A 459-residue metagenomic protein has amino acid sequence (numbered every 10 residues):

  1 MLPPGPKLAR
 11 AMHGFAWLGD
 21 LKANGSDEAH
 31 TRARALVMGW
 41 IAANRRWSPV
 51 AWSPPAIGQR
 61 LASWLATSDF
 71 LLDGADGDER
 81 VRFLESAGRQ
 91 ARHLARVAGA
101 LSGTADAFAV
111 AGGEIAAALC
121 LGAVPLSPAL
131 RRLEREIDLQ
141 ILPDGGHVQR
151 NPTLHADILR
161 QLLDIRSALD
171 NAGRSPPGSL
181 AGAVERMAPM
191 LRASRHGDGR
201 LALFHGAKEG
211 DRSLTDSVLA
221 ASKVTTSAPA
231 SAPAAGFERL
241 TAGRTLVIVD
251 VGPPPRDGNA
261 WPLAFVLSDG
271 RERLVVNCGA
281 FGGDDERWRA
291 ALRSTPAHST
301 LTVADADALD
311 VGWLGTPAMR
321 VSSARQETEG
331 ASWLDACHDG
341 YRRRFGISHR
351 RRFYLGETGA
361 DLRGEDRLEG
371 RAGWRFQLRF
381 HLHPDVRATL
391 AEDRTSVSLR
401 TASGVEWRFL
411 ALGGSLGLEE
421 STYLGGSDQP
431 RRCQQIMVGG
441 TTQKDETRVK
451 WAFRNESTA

Functional and structural regions predicted by a protein language model:
P6-V184: Aromatic-lined, polymer-binding surfaces characteristic of secreted/periplasmic polysaccharide-degrading enzymes
H13, V110, G236, L263 (+2 more regions): Residues that flank catalytic or metal-binding motifs in active/ligand-binding sites
G19, T241-R244, V249-V251, D269 (+5 more regions): Pocket-edge structural micro-motifs
G58, L84, T104, F281-A459: CBM-like, beta-strand-rich accessory domains located in the C-terminal region of large, secreted polysaccharide-active
E79, G122-A129, E136, D170-P177 (+7 more regions): Hydrophobic/basic alpha-helical segments enriched in Actinobacteria
A111, L119, K208-S213, T447: Cytochrome P450 catalytic core segment centered on helix I
I115, L142-G282, C433: Carbohydrate-active enzyme catalytic cores, enriched for enzymes that act on polyanionic acidic polysaccharides
